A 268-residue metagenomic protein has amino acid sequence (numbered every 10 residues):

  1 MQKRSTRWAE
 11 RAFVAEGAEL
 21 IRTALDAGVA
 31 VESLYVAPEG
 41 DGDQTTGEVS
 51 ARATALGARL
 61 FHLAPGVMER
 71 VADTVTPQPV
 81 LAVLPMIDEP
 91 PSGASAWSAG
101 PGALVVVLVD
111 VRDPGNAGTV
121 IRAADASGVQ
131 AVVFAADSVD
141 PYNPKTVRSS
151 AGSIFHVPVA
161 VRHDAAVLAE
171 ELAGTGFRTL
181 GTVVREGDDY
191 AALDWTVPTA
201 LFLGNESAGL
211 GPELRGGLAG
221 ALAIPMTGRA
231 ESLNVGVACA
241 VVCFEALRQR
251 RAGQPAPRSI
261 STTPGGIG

Functional and structural regions predicted by a protein language model:
M1-D73, R258-G268: N-terminal positively charged helical leader segments and presequences
R4-S5, W97-V107, G217-M226: Glycine/charged-rich beta-loop-alpha catalytic/anionic-binding loops adjacent to active sites
E10-R11, L108-R112, A223-E231: Short pre-catalytic strand/loop immediately N-terminal to key active-site residues, enriched for Gly-Thr
G17, R112-T119, L233-A238: Amphipathic alpha-helical repeat scaffolds
D26, R52, F61, G66 (+1 more regions): RNA substrate-binding interface of SAM-dependent RNA methyltransferases
V80, L104-V106, P198-G204: Generic beta-sheet signal
A82, A123-S127, P141-N143, R148-I154 (+1 more regions): Structured adenosyl-cofactor binding patch, chiefly the S-adenosyl-L-methionine
L180-A230, N234: Active-site/ligand-binding-proximal alpha/beta "capping" segment
